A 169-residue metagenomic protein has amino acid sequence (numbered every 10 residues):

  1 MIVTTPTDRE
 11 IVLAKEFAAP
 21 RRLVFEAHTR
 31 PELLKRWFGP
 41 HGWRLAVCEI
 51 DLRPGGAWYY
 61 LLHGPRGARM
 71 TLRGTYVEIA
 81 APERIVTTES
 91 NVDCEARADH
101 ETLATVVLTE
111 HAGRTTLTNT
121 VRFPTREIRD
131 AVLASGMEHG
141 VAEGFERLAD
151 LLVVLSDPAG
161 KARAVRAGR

Functional and structural regions predicted by a protein language model:
M1-R44: Hydrophobic ligand-binding cavity/cleft-lining segments
T5-T7, L52, R66-M70, R97-H100 (+1 more regions): A generic structural micro-feature
I11-L13, M70-L72, T102-A104: Hydrophobic core residues within well-ordered beta-strands of beta-rich domains
R21-R22, L52-R53, V77-R84, V107-T116: A short, structured loop/turn motif at beta-sheet edges
V24, L34, W58, Y76 (+5 more regions): Hydrophobic pocket/interface hotspot
A46-S90: Glycine-rich portal/gate segments that line the openings of hydrophobic small-molecule binding cavities
V86-T88, V92-A142: Beta-strand/loop substructures that line and gate deep hydrophobic ligand-binding cavities in soluble
P124-R169: A conserved amphipathic terminal alpha-helix motif
